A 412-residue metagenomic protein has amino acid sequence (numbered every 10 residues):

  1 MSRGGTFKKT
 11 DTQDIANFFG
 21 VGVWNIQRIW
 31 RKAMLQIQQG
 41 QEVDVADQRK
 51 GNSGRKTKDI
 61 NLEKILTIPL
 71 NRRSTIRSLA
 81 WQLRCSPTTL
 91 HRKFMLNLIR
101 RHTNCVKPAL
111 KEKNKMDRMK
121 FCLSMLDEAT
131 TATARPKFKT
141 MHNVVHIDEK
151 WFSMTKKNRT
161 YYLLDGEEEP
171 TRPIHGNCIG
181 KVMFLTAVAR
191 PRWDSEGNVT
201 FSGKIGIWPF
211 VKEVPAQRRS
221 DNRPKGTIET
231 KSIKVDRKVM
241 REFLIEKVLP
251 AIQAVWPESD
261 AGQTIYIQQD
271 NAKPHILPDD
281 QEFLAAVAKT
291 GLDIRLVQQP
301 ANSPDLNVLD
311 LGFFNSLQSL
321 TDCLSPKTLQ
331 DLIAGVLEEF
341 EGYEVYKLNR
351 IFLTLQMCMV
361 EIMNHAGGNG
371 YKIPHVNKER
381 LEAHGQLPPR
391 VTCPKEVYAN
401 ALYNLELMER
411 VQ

Functional and structural regions predicted by a protein language model:
M1-K8, V45-M95, D117-K139: A short, amphipathic alpha-helix used for macromolecular contacts
G22-N25, S86-T88: Short coil turns linking two alpha-helices in DNA-binding domains
I29-K32, K93: Residues in the recognition helix of alpha-helical DNA-binding motifs
I37-S53, R100-R118: Short Lys/Arg-enriched helix C-cap and helix-to-coil transition segments that create basic nucleic-acid-contact patches
T103-L110, E169-I174, Q268-N271, A286-V308 (+1 more regions): RNase H-like polynucleotidyl transferase catalytic core
D117-P250, H384: Extended, low-complexity cationic-aromatic segments
K139-M141, L309-Q412: C-terminal anion-handling pockets and recognition modules
K234-A301: RNase H-like DDE/DDD metal-dependent nuclease/strand-transfer catalytic core used by mobile genetic elements
